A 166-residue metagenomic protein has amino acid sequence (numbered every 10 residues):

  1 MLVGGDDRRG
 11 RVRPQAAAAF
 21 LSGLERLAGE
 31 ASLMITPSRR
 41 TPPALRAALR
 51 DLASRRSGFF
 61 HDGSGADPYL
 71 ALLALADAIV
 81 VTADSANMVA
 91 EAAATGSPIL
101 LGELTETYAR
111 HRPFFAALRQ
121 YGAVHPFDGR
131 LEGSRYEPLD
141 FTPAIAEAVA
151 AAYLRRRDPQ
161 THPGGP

Functional and structural regions predicted by a protein language model:
M1-P166: Nucleotide-activated sugar donor-binding and catalytic core shared by glycosyltransferases and related lipid-linked
